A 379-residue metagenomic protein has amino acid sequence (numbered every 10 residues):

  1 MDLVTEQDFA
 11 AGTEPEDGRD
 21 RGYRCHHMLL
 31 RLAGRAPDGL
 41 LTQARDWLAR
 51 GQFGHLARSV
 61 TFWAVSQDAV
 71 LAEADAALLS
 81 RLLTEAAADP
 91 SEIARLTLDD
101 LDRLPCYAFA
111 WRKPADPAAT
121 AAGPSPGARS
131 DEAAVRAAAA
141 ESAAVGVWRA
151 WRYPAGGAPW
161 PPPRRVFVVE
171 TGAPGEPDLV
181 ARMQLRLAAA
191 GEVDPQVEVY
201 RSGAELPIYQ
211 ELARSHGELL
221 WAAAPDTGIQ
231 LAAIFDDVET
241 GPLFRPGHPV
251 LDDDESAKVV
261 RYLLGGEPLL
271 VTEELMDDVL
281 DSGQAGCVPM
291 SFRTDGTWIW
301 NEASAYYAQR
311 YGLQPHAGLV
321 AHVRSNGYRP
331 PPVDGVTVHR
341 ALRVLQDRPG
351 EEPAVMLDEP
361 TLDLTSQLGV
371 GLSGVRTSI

Functional and structural regions predicted by a protein language model:
M1-L30: Short, charge-rich, low-complexity alpha-helical interaction segments
A10-R19, L79-L104, G335-D363: A cross-kingdom feature marking charged/low-complexity
T13-D17, L29-A33, L41-A49, T61 (+2 more regions): Amphipathic alpha-helical repeat scaffolds
E16, S66-P159: Long, charge-patterned amphipathic interaction tracts in eukaryotic proteins
D20-G22, P161-R164, E170, A188-L270 (+4 more regions): Long, compositionally biased intrinsically disordered terminal regions
A44, F53-A57, A76-L79, S91-E92 (+1 more regions): Solenoid-repeat scaffolds in large eukaryotic assemblies
R58-W63, W298-R310: Short, hydrophobic/amphipathic alpha-helical patches that form generic packing surfaces within helical domains
P159-G175, V180-Q184: Catalytic metal-binding acidic patch
